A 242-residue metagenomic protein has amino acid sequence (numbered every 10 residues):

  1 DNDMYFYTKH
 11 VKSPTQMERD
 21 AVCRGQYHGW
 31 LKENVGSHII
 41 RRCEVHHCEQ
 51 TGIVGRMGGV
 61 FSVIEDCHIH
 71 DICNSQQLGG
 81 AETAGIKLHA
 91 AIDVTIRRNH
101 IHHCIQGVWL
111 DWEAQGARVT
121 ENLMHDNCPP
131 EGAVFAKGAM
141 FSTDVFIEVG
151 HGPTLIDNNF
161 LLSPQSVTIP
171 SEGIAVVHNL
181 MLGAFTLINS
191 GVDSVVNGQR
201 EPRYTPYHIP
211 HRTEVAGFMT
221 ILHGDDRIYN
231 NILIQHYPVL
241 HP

Functional and structural regions predicted by a protein language model:
D1-P242: Glycine- and acidic/polar-rich repeat regions and solenoidal domains
